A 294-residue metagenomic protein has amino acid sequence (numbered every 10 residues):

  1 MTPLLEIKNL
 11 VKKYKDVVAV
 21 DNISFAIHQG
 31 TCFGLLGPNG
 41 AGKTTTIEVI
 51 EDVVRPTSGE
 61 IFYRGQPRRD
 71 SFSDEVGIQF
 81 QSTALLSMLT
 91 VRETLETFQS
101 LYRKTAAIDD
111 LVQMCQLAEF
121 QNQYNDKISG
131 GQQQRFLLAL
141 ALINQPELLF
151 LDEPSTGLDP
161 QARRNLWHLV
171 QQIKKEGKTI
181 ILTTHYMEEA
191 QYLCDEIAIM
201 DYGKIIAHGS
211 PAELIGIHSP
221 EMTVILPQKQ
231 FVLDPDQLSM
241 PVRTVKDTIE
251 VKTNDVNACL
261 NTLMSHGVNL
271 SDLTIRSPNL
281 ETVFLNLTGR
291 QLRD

Functional and structural regions predicted by a protein language model:
E51: Helix-to-loop junction immediately C-terminal to a conserved catalytic motif
G59-F72: Conserved ABC transporter NBD signature motif
E96, S100, T105-F120: Conserved ABC ATPase "signature" region
Y124-I128: Conserved ABC ATPase signature
L149-E153: Catalytic Walker B motif of ABC-type/P-loop ATPase nucleotide-binding domains
H168-K252: ABC transporter nucleotide-binding domain
E221-D294: Short, charged/small-residue-rich alpha-helical element at the C-terminal edge of ABC transporter nucleotide-binding
